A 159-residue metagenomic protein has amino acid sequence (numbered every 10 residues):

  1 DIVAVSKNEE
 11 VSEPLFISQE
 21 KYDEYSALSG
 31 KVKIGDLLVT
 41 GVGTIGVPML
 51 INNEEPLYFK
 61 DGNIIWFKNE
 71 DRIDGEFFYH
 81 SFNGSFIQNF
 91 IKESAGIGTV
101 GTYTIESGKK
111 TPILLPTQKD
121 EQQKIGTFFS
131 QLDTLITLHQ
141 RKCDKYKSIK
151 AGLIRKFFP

Functional and structural regions predicted by a protein language model:
D1-P159: Feature detects amphipathic, helix-rich regulatory segments
